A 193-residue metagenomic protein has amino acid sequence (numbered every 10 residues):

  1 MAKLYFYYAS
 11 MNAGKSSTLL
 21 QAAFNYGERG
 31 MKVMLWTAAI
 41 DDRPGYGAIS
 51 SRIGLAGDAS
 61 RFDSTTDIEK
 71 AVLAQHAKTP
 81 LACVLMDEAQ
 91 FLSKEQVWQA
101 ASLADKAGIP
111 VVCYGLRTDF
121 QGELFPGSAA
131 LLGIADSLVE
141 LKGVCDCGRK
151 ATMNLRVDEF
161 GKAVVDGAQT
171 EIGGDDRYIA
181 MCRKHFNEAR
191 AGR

Functional and structural regions predicted by a protein language model:
M1-Q75, D119-A130, E140-G143, V164-V165 (+1 more regions): Conserved P-loop
A22, E95-L103, G127: A short acidic, amphipathic alpha-helical/loop segment
D87-A89, L116: Walker B catalytic acidic pair
F91-S93, F120: Catalytic P-loop NTPase motifs of RecA-like helicase/translocase cores
A104-P126: Sensor-1/coupling segment of RecA-like P-loop NTPase cores
A135: Short basic (Lys/Arg) and small-residue
V144-E171: Short recognition patches in nucleic-acid-associated and regulatory proteins
